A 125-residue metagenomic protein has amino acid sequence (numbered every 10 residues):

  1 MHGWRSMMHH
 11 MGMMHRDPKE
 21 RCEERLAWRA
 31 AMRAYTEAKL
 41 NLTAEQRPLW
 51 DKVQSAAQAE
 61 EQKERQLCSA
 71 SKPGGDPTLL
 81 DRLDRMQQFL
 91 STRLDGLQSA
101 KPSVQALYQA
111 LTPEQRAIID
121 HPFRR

Functional and structural regions predicted by a protein language model:
M1-L40, R47, V53-Q105, A117-R125: Extracellular/periplasmic low-complexity linear segments
L40-L42, L111: Alpha-helical hairpin
A106-A110: Short, exposed beta-strand-loop hairpins at the edges of beta-sheets in extracellular/periplasmic proteins
